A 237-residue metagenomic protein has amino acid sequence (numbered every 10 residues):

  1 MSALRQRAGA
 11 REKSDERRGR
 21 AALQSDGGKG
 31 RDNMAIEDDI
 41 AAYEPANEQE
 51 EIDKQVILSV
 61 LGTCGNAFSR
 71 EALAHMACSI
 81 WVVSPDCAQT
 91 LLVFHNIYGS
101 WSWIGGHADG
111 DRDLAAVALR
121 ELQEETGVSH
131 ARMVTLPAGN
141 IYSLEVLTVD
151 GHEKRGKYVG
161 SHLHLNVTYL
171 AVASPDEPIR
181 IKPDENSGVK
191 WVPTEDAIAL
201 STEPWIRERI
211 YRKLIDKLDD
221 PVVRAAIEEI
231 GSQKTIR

Functional and structural regions predicted by a protein language model:
S2-A3, R7, R11, A21: Short, low-complexity intrinsically disordered segments enriched in A/P/G/S/L with frequent Arg, especially at protein
L4, L23, G27, D32-I57: Alpha-helical and coiled-coil interaction segments, frequently adjacent to or embedded within charge-biased
A10, R17, K29: Short polybasic linear motifs
L23, G28-K29, A35, A41 (+2 more regions): Nudix hydrolase/Nudix homology domain
A42-S79: Acidic, metal-coordinating catalytic segment for phosphate/diphosphate chemistry, firing primarily on the Nudix
A67-W103: N-terminal strand-loop-strand
A108-W205: Unchanged
